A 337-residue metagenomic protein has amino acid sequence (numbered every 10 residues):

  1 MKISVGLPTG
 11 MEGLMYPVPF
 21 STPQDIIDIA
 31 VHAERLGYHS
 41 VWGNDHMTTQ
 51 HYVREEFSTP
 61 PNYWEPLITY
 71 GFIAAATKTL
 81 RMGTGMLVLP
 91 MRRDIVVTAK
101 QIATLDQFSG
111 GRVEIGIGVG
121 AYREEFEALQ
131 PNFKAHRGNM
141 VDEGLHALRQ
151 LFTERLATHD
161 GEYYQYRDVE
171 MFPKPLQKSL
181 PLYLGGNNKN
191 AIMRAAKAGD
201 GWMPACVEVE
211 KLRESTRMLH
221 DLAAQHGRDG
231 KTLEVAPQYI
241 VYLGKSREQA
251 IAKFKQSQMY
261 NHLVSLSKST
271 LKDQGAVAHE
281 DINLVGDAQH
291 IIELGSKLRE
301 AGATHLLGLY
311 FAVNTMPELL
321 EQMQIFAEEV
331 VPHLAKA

Functional and structural regions predicted by a protein language model:
M1-A76, K178-L180: N-terminal beta1-alpha1-beta2 module of alpha/beta enzyme domains
I3-L7, V41-G43, M82-T84, V113-I117 (+4 more regions): Hydrophobic faces of well-ordered beta-strands that scaffold small-molecule active sites in alpha/beta enzyme cores
L7, E34, A135-M171, V209-T304 (+4 more regions): An alpha-helical appendage that flanks or caps ligand/catalytic pockets
P19-I26, Y63, P90-T104, L284-H290: Glycine-rich anion/phosphate-binding loops
A33, G37, D45, I73 (+11 more regions): Conserved, mostly hydrophobic/aromatic
S40-W64, V88-L89, E125, C206-V209 (+1 more regions): Glycine-rich, proline-tolerant flexible connector loops at the mouths of alpha/beta enzymes
V53, T84, P90-A198, R213-H226 (+1 more regions): Internal, glycine-rich beta/alpha segment that forms the wall or movable "lid" of small-molecule/cofactor binding
E56-M82, M140-E143, A147, M323-A337: Alpha-helix-loop-beta-strand connector modules within alpha/beta enzyme cores
